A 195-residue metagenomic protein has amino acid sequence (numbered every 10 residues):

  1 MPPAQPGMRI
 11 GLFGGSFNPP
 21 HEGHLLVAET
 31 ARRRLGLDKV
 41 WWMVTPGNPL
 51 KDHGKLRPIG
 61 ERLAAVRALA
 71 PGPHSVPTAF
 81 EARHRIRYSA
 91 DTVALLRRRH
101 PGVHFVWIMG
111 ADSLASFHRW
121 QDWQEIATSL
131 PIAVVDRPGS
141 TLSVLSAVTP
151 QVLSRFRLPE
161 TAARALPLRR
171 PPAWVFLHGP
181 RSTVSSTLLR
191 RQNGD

Functional and structural regions predicted by a protein language model:
M1-D195: Nucleotidyltransferase catalytic core that binds NTPs
